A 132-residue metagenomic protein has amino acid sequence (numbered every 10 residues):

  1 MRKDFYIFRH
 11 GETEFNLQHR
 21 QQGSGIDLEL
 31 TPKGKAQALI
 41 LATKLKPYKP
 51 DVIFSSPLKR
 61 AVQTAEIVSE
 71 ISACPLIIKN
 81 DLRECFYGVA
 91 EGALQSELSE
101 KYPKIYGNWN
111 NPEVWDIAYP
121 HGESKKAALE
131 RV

Functional and structural regions predicted by a protein language model:
M1-Y6: Extreme N-terminal starter segment of soluble prokaryotic enzymes
I7, H19-Q21, L30, E84 (+2 more regions): Short glycine- and Lys/Arg-enriched binding-loop motifs that mark or flank ligand-binding interfaces
R9, E14-S72, I78: Active-site-proximal alpha-helix that buttresses catalytic centers in soluble enzyme cores
F15, S72-R131: Phosphate-handling substructures
Q37, R131-V132: Hydrophobic alpha-helical membrane-association signature
